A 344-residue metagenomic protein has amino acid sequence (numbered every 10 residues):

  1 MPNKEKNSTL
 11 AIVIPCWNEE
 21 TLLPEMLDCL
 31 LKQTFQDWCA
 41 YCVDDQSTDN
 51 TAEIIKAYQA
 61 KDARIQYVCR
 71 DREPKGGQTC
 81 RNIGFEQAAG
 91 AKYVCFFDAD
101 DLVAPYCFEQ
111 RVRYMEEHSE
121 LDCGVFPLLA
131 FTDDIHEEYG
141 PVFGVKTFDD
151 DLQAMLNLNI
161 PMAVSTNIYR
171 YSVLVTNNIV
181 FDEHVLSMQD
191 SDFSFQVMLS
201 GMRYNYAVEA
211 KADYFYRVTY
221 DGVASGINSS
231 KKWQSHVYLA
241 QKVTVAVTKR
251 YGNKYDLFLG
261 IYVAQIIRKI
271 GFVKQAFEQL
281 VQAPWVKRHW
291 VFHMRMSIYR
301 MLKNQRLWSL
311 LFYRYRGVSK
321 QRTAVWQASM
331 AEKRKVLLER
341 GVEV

Functional and structural regions predicted by a protein language model:
E19-K32: Short, well-formed alpha-helical segments that are part of the catalytic scaffolds of diverse glycosyltransferases
C29, Q36, D44-E53, P74: A conserved acidic beta->alpha catalytic loop
W38-Q46, V68-R70, D98-A99: Short beta-strand/loop segment that forms part of the nucleotide-sugar
D71-A89: Glycine-rich, basic loop-to-helix element that forms the pyrophosphate-binding segment of sugar-nucleotide handling
G77, T147-S230, H236: Conserved nucleotide-sugar donor-binding catalytic segment
A91-D100: Short beta-strand-to-loop acidic/aromatic patch adjacent to the donor-nucleotide binding site
Y106-Y139: Conserved donor NDP-sugar-binding/catalytic core segment of glycosyltransferases
D192, Y204-V344: C-terminal subregions of glycosyltransferases and related glycan-biosynthesis enzymes
